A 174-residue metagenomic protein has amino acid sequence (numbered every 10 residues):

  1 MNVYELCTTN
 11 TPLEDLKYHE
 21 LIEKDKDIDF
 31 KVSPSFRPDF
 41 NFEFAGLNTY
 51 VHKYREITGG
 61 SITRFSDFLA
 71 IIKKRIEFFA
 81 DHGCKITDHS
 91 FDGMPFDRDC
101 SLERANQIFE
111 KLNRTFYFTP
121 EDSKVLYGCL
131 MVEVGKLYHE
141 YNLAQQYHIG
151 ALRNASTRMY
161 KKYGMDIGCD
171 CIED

Functional and structural regions predicted by a protein language model:
M1-Y141: Metal-cofactor-binding active-site regions of metalloenzymes
Y117-D174: Long, well-ordered mid-to-C-terminal structural blocks that present hydrophobic/aromatic surfaces
